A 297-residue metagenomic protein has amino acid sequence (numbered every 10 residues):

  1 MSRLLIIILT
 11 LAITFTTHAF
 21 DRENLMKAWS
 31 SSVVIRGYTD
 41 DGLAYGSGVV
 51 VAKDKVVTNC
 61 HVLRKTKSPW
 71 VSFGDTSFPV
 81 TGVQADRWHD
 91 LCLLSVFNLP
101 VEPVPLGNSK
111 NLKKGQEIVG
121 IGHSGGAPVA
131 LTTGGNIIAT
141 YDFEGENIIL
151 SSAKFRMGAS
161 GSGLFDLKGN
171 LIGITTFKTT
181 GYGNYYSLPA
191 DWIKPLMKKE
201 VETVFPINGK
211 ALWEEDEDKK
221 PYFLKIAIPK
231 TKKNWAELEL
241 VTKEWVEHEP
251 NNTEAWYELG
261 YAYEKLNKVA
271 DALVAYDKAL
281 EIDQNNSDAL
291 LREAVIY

Functional and structural regions predicted by a protein language model:
H18-V50, V56, S68, K210-D218 (+3 more regions): N-terminal activation segment of mature serine protease catalytic domains
A19-L25, E102, L171-L240: C-terminal cap/linker of serine protease catalytic domains
A28-T39, C92-P103, V129-V201: Active-site region of chymotrypsin-like
D41-Y45, A52-A130, G145-I148, M157 (+3 more regions): Conserved active-site neighborhood of the chymotrypsin/trypsin-like protease fold
K219, T253-E254, S287-D288: Helix-start (N-cap) detector for alpha-helical repeat units in TPR-like alpha-solenoids, especially tetratricopeptide
K232-V241, K265-K278: Structural signature of tandem alpha-helical TPR/SEL1-like repeats, specifically the intra-repeat loop/turn
